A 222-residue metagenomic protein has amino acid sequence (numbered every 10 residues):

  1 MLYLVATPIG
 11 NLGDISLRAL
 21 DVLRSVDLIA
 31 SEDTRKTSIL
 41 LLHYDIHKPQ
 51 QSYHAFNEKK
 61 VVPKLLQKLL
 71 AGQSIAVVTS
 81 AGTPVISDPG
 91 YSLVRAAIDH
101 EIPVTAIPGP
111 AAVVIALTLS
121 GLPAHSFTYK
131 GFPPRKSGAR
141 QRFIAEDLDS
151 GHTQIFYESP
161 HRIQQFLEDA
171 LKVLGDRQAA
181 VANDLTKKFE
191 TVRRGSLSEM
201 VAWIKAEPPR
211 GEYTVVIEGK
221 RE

Functional and structural regions predicted by a protein language model:
M1-A55: Glycine-rich, flexible N-terminal cofactor/catalytic loop recognition
M1-L2, A71-A76, T153: Loop/turn-to-beta-strand initiation segments
L23-I29, E101-V104, T153-Q154: Short active-site oxyanion
S52-K60, P133-S137: Conserved helicase motor
V62-A111: Glycine/small-residue-rich loop that forms an oxyanion/phosphate-binding "nest" at active or ligand-binding sites
S92-S150: Class I SAM-dependent methyltransferase SAM-binding "motif I" and its flanking Rossmann-like core
H152-E222: A contiguous loop/helix-start segment that scaffolds small-molecule binding in enzyme catalytic cores
